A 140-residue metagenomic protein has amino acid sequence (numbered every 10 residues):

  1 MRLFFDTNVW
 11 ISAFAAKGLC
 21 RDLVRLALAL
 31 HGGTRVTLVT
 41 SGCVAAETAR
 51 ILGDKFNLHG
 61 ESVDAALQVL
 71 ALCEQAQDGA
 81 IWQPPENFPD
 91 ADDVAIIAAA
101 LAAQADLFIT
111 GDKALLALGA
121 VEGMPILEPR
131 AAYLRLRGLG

Functional and structural regions predicted by a protein language model:
M1-L3, L107, G123: The start of beta-strands in P-loop NTPase/AAA+ ATPase cores
M1-T40: Short, well-structured N-terminal submotif of metal-dependent ribonuclease cores
D6-T7, T40-S41, G111-D112, P129: A secondary-structure boundary/capping signal
G18, V39, E61, N87 (+1 more regions): Residues at secondary-structure transition points
A27-P84: PIN-domain endoribonuclease scaffold, especially VapC-family toxins
T34-L38, Q104-D106, M124: Short active-site oxyanion
E74-L107, K113: Active-site neighborhoods of divalent-metal-dependent phosphate/nucleic-acid chemistry enzymes
E86, D90, K113-G140: Acidic, PIN/NYN-like endoribonuclease modules and their adjacent C-terminal/linker elements
